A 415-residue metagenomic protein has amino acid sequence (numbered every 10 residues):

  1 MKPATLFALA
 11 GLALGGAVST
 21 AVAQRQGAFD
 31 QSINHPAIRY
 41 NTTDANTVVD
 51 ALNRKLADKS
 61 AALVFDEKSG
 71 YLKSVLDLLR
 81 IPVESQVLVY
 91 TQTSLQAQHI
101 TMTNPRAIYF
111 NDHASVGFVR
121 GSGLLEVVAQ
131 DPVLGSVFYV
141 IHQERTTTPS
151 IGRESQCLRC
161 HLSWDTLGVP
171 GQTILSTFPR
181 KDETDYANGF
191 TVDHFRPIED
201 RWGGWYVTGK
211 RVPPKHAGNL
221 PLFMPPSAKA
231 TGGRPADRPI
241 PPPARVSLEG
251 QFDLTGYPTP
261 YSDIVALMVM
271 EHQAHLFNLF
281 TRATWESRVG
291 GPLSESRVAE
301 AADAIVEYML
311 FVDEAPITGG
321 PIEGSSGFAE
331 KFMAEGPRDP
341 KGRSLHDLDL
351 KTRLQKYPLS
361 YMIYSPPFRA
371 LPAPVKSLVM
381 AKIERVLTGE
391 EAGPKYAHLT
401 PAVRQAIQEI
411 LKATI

Functional and structural regions predicted by a protein language model:
M1-A8: Bacterial N-terminal signal peptides that target proteins for export
A8-A17: Bacterial N-terminal signal peptides
V18-A23: Sec/Tat signal peptide C-region and signal peptidase I cleavage site
Q24-I33, M333-P340: Short, mixed-charge, low-aromatic patches
R25, N111, G117-V312, G320 (+1 more regions): Sequence context surrounding c-type heme c attachment/ligation sites in exported
Q26-S122, A129: N-terminal alpha-helical interaction blocks
T47-A51, E67-S74, A304, G327 (+3 more regions): Exposed alpha-helical structural elements
P321-D349, P367-F368: Acidic, glycine-enriched catalytic cores built around paired aspartates
